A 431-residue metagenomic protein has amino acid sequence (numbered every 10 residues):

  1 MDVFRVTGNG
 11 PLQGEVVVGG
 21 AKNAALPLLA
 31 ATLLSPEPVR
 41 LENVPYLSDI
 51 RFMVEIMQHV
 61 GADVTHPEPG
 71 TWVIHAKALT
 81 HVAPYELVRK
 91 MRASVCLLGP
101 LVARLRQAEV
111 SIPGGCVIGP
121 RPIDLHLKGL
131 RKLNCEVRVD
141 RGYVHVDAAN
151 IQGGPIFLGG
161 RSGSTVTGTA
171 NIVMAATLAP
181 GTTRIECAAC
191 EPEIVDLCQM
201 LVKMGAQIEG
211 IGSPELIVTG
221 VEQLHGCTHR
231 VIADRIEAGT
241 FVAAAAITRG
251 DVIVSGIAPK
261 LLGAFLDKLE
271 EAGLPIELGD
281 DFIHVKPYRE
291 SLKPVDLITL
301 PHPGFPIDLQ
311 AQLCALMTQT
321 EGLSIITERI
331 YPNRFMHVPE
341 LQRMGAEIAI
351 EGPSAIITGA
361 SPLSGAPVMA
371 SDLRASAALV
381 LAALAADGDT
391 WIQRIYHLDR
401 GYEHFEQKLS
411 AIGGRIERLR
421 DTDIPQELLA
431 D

Functional and structural regions predicted by a protein language model:
M1-D431: Short, structured segments at the rim of ligand-binding sites
